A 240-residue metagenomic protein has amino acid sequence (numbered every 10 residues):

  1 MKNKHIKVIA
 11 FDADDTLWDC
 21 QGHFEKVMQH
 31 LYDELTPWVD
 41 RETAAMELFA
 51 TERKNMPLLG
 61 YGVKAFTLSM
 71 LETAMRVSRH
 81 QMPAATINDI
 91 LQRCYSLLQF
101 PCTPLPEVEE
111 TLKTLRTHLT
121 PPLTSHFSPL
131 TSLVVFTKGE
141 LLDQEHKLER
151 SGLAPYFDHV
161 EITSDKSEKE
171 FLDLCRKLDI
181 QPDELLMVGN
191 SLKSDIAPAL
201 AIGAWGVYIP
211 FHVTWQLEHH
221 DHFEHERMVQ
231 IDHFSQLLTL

Functional and structural regions predicted by a protein language model:
M1-I6, E109, K113, H118 (+1 more regions): Asp-based, Mg2+/Mn2+-dependent phosphohydrolase catalytic module
K2-E47: Active-site neighborhood of HAD-like aspartate-dependent phosphohydrolases
F24-Y32, L48, E52, I90-Y95 (+1 more regions): Hydrophobic alpha-helical core bundles mediating ligand binding, dimerization, or RNAP-core interactions
T36-T51, R79-I90, Y156-H159: Short, surface-exposed acidic
T51-S96, E110, T114: A metal-dependent, Asp-based hydrolase signature
A85-R93, L97-P104, V108-S151, E161-T163: Substrate-recognition element of Asp-dependent hydrolases with the DxDx(T/V) motif
